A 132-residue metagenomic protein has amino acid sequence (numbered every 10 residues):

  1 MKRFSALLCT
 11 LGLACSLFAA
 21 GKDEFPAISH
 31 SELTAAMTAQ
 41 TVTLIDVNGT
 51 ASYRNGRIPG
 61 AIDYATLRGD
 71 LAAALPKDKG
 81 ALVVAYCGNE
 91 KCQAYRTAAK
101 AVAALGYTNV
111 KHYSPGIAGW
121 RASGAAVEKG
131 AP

Functional and structural regions predicted by a protein language model:
K2-A6, C15-A27, S31, R54-A85 (+1 more regions): Rhodanese-like catalytic fold shared by cysteine-dependent sulfurtransferases and DSP/PTP-type phosphatases
S29, A36-T41: Extracytoplasmic/periplasm-facing segments of secreted or lipoprotein envelope proteins
Q40-L44, K79-A81: Short coil/turn segments at beta-strand junctions that form active-site/ligand-binding loops
T43-N48, A61: Short hydrophobic beta-strand that contains or immediately precedes a catalytic carboxylate
